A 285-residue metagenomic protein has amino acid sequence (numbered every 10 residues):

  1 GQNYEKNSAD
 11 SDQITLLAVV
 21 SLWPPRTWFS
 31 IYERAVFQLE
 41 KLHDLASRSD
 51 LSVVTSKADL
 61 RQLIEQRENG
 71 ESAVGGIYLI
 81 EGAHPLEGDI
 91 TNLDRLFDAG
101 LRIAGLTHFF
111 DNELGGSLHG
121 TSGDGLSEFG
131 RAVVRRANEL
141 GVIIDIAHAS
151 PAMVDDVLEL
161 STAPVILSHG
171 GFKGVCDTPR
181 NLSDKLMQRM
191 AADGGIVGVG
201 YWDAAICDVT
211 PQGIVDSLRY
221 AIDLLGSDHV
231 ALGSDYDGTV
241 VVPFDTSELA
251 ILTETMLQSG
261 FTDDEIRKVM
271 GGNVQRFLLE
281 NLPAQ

Functional and structural regions predicted by a protein language model:
G1-G123, K173, D177-L232, Y236-Q285: N-terminal hydrophobic targeting/anchoring segments and the immediately downstream early-domain regions of hydrolases
V53, V142-A149: Catalytic beta/alpha-barrel core
V74, V134-V142, S259: Short, surface-exposed connector motifs at secondary-structure boundaries
L101-I103, E139-V142, L160-I166, A192-I196: Glycine-enriched alpha-helix->loop->beta-strand junction motifs that scaffold or abut catalytic
G123-A132: Active-site glycine-rich loop that binds ribose-phosphate moieties when present
A152-M153: Internal active-site segments that recognize and position negatively charged phosphoryl groups and nucleotide moieties
L158-G171, I251-L252, M256: A short alpha/beta connector and helix-capping loop motif
